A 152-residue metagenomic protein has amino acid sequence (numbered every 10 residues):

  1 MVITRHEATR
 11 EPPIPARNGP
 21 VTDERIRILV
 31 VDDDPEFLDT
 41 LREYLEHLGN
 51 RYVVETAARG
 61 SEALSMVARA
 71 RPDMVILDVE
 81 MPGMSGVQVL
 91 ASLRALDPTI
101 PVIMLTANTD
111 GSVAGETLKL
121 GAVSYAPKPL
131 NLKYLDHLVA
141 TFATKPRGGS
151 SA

Functional and structural regions predicted by a protein language model:
P35-E55: Two-component/phosphorelay signaling modules centered on CheY-like receiver
A58-E62, S85-Q88: Acidic catalytic/metal-coordinating carboxylates
A70-I76: Active-site beta3 strand of CheY-like receiver
M81: Receiver (REC) domain active-site loop signature in two-component systems and cognate sites in sensor histidine kinases
Q88, T109-S124: Alpha4 helix (beta4-alpha4-beta5 surface) of REC/receiver domains from two-component response regulators
S112, L130-A140: C-terminal output helix
